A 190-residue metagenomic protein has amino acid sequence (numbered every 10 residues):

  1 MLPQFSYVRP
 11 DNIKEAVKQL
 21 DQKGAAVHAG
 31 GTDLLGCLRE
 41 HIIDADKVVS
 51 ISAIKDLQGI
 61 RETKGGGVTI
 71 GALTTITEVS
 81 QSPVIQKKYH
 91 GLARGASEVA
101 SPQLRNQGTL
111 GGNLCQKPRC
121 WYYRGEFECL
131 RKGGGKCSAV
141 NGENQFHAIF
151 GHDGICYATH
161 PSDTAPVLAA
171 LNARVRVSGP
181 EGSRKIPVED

Functional and structural regions predicted by a protein language model:
M1-D190: C-terminal structural segment of proteins
